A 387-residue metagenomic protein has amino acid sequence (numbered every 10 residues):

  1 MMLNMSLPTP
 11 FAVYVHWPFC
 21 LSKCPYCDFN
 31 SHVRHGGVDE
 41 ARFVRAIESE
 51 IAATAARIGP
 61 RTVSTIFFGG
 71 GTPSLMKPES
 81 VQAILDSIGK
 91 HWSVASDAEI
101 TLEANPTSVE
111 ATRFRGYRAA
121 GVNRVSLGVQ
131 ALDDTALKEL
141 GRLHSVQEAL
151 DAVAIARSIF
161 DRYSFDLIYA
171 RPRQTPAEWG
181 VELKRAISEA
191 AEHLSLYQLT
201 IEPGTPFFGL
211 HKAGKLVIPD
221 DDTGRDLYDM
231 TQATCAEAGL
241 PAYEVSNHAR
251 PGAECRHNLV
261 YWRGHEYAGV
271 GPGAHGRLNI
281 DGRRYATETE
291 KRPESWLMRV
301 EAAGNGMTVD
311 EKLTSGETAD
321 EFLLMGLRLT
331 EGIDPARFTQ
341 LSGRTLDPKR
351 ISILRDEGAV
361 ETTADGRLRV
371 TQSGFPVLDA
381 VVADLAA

Functional and structural regions predicted by a protein language model:
M2-A12, N30-R57, R61-S342: C-terminal scaffold of the Radical SAM
V13-W17: Short active-site neighborhood of thiol/selenol oxidoreductases, capturing the structured segment around
P18-S31: Local cysteine-cluster metal-coordination motifs and their immediate loop/turn environment, predominantly Fe-S cluster
E110-A111, D347, L378: Short, well-ordered alpha-helical microsegments
S342-D356: Short amphipathic alpha-helical interaction segments
D356-D365: A short, conserved structural fragment
G366-T371: Minor-groove-contacting beta-hairpin "wing" of winged helix-turn-helix DNA-binding domains
S373-A387: Short, amphipathic alpha-helical interaction segments positioned at domain boundaries
